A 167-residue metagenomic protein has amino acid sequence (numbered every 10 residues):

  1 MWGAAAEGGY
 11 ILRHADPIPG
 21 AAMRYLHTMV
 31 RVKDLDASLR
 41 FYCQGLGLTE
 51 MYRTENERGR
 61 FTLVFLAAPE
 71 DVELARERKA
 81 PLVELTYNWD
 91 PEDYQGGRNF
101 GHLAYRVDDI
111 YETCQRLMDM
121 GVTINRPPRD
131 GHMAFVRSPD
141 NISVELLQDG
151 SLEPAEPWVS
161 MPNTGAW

Functional and structural regions predicted by a protein language model:
W2, E7-G20, F65, Y105 (+1 more regions): Vicinal oxygen chelate
L26-H27, R98-H102: Eukaryotic phosphotyrosine signaling hubs
M29-A80: Core segments of cupin and vicinal oxygen chelate
D34-L35, D108-I110: Helix N-cap motif at beta-to-alpha junctions
E57-R58, D93-Q95: Short glycine/serine/proline-enriched coil/turn segments at secondary-structure junctions
P69-E73, D90-E92, I110: Short, charged/polar surface micro-motifs in flexible loops or helix N-caps
L74-L82, G96-G97, R116, L147 (+1 more regions): Short, charged, solvent-exposed linker or helix-capping segments at domain edges/interfaces that act as flexible hinges
